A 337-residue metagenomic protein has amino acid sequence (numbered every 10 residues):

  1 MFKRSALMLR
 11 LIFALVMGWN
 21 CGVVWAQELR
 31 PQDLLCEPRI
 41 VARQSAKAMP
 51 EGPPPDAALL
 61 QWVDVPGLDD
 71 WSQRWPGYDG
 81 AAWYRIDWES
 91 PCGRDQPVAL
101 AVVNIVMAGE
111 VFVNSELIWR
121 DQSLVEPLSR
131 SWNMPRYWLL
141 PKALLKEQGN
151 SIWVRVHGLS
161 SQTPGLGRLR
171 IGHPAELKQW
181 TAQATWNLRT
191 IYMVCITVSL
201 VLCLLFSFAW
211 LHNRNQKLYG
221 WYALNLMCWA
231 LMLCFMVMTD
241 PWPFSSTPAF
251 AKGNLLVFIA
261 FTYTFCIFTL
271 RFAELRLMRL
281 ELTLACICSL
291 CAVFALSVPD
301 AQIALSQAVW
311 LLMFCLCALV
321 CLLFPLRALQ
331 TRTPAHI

Functional and structural regions predicted by a protein language model:
F2-L11: Bacterial N-terminal signal peptides that target proteins for export
R10-N20: Bacterial N-terminal signal peptides
G18, W25-G77, E89, S151-Q183 (+1 more regions): Accessory carbohydrate-binding/adhesion or oligomerization-edge regions at the termini of glycan-active proteins
S72-A82, L124-N133: Extracellular beta-rich ligand/substrate-recognition surface
Y84-Q96, P141-L145: Extracellular and analogous surface-interaction loops
C92-N114, I152: Aromatic-lined ligand-binding clefts that engage carbohydrates, nucleic acids, or primary amines
F112-S151, R155-R168: Beta-strand-rich ligand-recognition modules
T190-I337: Juxtamembrane segments at transmembrane-helix boundaries in multi-pass signal-transduction membrane proteins
